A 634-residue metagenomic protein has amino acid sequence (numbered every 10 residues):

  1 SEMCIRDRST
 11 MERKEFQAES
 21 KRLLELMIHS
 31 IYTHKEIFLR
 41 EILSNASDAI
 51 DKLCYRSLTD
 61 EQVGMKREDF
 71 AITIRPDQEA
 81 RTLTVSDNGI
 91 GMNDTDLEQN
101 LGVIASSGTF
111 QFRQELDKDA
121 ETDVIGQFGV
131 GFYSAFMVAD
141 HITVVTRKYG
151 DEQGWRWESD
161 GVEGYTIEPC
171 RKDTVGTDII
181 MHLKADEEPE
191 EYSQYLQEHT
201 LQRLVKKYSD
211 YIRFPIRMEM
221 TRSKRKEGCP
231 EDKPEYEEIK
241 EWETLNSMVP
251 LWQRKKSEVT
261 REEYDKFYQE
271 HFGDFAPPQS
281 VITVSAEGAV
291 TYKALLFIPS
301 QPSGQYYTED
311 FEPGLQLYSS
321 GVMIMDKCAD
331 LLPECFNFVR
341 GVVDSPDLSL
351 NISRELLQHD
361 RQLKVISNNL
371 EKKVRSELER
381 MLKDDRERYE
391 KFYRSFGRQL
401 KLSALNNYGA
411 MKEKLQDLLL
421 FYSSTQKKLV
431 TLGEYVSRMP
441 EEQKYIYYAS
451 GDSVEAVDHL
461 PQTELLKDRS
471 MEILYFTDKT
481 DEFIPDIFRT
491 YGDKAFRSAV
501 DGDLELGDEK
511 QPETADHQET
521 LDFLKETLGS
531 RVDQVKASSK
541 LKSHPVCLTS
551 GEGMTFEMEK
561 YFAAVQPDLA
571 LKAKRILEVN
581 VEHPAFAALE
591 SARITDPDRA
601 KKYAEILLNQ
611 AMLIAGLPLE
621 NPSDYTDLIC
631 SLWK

Functional and structural regions predicted by a protein language model:
S1-I5: Short, small-residue-biased leader/transition segments that mark boundaries at the very start of proteins
R6-R8, Y236: Extended hydrophobic/Leu-rich segments
R8-R203, P440: GHKL (Bergerat-fold) ATPase N-terminal catalytic module, capturing the glycine-rich phosphate-binding loop and acidic
V124, I142-G164, K184-K634: GHKL/Bergerat-fold ATPase module in large chromosome/replication-associated machines
